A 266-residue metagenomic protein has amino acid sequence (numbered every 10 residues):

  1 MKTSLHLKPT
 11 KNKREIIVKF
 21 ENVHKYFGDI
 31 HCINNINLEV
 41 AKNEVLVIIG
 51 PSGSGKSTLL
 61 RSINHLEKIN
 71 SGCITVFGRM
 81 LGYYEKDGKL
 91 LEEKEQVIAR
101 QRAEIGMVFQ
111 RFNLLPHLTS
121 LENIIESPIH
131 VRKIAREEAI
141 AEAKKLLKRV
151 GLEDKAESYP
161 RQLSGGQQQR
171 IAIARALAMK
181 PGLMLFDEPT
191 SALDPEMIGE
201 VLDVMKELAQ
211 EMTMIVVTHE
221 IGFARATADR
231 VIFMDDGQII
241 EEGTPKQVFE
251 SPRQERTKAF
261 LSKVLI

Functional and structural regions predicted by a protein language model:
R79-E85, E92, I125, R136-D154: Conserved ABC ATPase "signature" region
E104, V204-V216: Conserved catalytic loops of ABC-family nucleotide-binding domains
Y159-L163, Q167: Conserved ABC ATPase signature
A178-G182, E211: A short, proline-enriched helix->beta-strand linker immediately N-terminal to the Walker B motif in ABC-type P-loop
M184-D187: Catalytic Walker B motif of ABC-type/P-loop ATPase nucleotide-binding domains
E242-G243: ABC ATPase "signature
